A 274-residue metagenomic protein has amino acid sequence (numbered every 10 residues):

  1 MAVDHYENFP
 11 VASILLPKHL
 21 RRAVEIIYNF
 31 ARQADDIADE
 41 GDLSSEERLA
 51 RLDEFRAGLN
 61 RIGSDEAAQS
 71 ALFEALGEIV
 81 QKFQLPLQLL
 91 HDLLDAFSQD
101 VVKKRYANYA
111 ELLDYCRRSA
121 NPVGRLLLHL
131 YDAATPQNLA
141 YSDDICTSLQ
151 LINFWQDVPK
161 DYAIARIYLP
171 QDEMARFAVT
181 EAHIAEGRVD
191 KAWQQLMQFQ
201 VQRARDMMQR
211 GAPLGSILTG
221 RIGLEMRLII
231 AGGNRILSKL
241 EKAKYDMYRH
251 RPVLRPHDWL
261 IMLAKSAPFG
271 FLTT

Functional and structural regions predicted by a protein language model:
M1-Q150, W155, P159-T274: Catalytic cores of Mg2+-dependent Asp-rich isoprenoid enzymes
